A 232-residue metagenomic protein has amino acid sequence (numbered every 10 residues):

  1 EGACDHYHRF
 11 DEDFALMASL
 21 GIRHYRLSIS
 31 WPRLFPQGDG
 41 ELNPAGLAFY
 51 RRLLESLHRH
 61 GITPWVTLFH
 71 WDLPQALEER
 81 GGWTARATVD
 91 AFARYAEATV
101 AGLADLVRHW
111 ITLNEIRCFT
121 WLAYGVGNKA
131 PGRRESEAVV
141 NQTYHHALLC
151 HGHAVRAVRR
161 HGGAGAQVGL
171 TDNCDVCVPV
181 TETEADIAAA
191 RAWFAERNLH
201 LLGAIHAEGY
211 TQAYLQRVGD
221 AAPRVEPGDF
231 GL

Functional and structural regions predicted by a protein language model:
E1-N43, L47, L53-S56, H60: N-terminal structural segment of carbohydrate-active enzymes
Q37-G38, A48-L232: Active-site region of glycoside hydrolase catalytic domains
